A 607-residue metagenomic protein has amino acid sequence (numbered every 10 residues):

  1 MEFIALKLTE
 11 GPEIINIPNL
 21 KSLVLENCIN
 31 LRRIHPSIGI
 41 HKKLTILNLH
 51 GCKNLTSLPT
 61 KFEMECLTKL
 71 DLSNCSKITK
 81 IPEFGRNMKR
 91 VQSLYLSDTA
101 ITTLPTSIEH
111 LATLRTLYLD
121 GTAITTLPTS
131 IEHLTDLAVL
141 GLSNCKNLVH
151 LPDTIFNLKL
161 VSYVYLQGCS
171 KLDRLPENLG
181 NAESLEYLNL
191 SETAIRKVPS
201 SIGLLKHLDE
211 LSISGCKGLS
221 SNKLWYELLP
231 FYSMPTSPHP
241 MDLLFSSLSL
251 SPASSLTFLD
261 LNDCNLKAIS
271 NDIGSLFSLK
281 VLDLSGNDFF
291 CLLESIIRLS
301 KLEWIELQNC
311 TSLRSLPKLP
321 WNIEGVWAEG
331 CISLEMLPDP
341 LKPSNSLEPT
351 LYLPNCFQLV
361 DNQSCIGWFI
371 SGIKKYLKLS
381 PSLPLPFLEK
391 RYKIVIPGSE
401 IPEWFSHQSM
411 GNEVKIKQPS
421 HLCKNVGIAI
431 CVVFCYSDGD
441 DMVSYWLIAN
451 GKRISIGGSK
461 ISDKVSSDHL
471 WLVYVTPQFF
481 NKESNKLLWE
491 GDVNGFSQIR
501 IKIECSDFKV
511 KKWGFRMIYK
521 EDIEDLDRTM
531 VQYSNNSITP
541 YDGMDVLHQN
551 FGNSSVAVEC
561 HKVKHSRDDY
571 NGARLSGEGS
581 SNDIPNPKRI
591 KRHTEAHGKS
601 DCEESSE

Functional and structural regions predicted by a protein language model:
M1-G411, L422, V432-D438, Y445-K452 (+3 more regions): Predominantly recognizes leucine-rich repeat
S333-E607: Plant-skewed but cross-kingdom recognition/interaction modules and surfaces
